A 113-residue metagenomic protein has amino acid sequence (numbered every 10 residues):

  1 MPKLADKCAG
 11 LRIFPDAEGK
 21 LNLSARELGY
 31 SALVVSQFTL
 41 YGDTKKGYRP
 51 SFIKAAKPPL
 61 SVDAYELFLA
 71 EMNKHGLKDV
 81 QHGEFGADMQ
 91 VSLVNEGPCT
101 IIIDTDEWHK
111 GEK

Functional and structural regions predicted by a protein language model:
M1-G29, G42-K54, P58-A70, K74-H75 (+1 more regions): Compact, glycine-rich, soluble single-domain proteins
L4, V35, C99: Residue-level signal for inorganic ion chemistry
Y30-S31, P98: Conserved catalytic motifs of the protein kinase core domain
L33-T39: Active-site-adjacent structural patch at catalytic or cofactor/ligand-binding sites
T39-Y41, A87: Short Gly/Pro-enriched loop/turn and capping motifs at secondary-structure junctions
K45-Y48, L93, E112: Short, well-ordered secondary-structure micro-motifs
K54-A55, E96-K113: Short, low-complexity, polybasic intrinsically disordered segments
Q81-P98: Short, active-site-adjacent segments that bind or coordinate small-molecule cofactors and metal centers
